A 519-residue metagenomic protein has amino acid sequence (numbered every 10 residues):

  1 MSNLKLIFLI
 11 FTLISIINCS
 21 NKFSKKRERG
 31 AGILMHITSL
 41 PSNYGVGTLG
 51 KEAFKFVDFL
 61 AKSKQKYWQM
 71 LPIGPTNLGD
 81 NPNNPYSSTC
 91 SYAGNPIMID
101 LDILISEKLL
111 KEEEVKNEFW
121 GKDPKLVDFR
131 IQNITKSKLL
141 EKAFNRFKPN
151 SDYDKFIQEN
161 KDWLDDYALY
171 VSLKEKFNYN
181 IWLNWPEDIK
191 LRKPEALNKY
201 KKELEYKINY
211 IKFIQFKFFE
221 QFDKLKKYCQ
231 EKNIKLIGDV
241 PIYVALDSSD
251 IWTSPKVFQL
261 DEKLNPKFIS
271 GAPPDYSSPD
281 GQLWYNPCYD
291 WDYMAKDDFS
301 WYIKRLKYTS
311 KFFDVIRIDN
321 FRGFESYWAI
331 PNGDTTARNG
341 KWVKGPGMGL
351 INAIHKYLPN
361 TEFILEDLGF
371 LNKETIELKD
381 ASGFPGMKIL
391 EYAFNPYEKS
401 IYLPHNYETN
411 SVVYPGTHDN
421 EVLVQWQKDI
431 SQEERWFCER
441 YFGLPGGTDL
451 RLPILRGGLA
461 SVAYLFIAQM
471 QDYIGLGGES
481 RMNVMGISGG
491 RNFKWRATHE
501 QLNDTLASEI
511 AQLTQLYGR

Functional and structural regions predicted by a protein language model:
S2-I10: Sec-dependent signal peptide recognition, specifically the positively charged N-region followed immediately by
F11-K26: Bacterial Sec-dependent signal peptides at the C-terminal "C-region" and cleavage site
F23-R29, H36, S42, D80-Q215 (+4 more regions): Alpha-amylase-like alpha-glycosidases and glucanotransferases acting on alpha-linked glucans and related
G32, H36-K55: N-terminal catalytic cores of NTP/NDP-binding nucleotidyl/phosphoryl-transfer enzymes
K51-T76, K311-F313: Catalytic domains of carbohydrate-active enzymes, especially glycoside hydrolases
A61, F222-Q230, H355, K379-D380: Surface-exposed amphipathic alpha-helices with a cationic face
I211-V244: Conserved, well-ordered alpha-helix/loop/beta-strand core segments that scaffold catalytic motifs
G475-R519: Structured C-terminal cap/extension of enzyme domains
